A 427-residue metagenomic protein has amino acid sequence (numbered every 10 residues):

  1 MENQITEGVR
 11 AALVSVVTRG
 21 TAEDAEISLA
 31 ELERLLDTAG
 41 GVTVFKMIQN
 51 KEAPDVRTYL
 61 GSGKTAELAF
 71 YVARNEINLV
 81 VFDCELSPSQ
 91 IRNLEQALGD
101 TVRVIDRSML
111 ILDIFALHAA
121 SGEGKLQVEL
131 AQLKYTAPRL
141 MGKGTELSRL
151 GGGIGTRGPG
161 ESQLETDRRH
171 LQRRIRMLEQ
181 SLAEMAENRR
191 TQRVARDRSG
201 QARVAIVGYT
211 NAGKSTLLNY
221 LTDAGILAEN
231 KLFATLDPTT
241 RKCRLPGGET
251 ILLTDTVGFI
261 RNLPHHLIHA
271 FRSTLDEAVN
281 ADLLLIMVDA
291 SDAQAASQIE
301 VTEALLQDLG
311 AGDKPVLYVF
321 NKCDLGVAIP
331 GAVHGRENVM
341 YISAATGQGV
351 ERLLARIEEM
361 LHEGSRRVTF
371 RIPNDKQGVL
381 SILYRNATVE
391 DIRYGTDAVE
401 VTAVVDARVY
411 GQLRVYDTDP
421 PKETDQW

Functional and structural regions predicted by a protein language model:
M1-I111, D417, P421, Q426-W427: N-terminal accessory targeting/assembly segments
M1-L13, E33, K134, P138-A212 (+3 more regions): C-terminal-of-GTPase-core extension/linker across diverse P-loop GTPases
L13-V17, K46-Q49, V81-D83, I286-D289 (+3 more regions): Conserved beta-strand segments of the P-loop GTPase G domain that flank and frequently precede/overlap
V17-T21, K51-A53, E85-P88, M109-D113 (+6 more regions): Conserved nucleotide-binding/hydrolysis micro-motifs of P-loop NTPases
R19-D24, P54-T58, H118, G122-G124 (+5 more regions): Flexible beta-alpha connector loops of hexameric P-loop NTPases
I27-D37, A69-R74, C84-V102, G248-E249 (+1 more regions): Conserved C-terminal guanine-recognition region of P-loop GTPase G domains, centered on the G4
M109-V128: Short alpha-helix plus adjacent loop in nuclease-associated cores
R189, R196-A202, Y220-T250, I260-A270 (+2 more regions): Switch I (effector-binding) loop of TRAFAC-class P-loop GTPase G-domains
